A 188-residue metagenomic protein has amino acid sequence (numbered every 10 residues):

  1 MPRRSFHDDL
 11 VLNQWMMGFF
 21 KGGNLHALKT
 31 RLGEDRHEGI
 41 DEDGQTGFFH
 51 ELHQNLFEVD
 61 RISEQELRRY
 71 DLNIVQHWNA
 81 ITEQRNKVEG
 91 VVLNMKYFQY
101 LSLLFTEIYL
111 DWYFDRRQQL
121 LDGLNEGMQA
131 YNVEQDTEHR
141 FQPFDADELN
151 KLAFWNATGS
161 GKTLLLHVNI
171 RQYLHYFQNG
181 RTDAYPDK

Functional and structural regions predicted by a protein language model:
M1-K188: N-terminal helicase ATP-binding lobe
